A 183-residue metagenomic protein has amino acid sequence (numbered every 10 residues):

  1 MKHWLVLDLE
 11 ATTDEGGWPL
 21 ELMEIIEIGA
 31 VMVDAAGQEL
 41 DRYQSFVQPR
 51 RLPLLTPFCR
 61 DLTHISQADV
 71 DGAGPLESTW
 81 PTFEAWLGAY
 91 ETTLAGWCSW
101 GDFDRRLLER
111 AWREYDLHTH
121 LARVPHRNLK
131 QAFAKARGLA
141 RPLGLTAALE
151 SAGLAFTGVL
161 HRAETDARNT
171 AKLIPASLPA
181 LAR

Functional and structural regions predicted by a protein language model:
M1-L9: N-terminal accessory regions of nucleic-acid-interacting proteins
K2-H3, E21-I28, M32-I65, L87-R183: Metal-dependent phosphoesterase core characteristic of DEDDh/y 3'-5' exonuclease domains
L9-W18: Short acidic, Gly/Ser-rich segments with clustered Asp/Glu that frequently serve as metal-coordination loops in enzyme
D61-F83, L87: Metal-dependent phosphoesterase signature
